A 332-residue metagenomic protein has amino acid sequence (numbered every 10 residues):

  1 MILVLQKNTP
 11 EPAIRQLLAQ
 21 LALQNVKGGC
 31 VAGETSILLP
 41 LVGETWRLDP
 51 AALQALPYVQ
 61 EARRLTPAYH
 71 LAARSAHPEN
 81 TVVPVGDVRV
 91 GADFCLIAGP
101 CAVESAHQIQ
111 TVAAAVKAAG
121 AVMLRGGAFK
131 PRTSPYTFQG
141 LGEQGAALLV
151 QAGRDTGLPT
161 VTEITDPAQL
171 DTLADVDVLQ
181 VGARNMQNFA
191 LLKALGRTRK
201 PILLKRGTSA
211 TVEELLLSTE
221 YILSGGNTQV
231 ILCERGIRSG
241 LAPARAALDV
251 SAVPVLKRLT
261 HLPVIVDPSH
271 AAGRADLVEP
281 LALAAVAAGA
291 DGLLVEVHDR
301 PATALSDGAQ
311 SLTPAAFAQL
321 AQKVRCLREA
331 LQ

Functional and structural regions predicted by a protein language model:
Q6, L141, G157-A168, D177-A190 (+3 more regions): Catalytic beta/alpha-barrel core
P50-L65: Short acidic amphipathic segments
P67-I97, Q322, E329-Q332: N-terminal amphipathic alpha-helix/helix-capping segment at the start of soluble metabolic enzymes
R89, T198-V297: Catalytic alpha/beta core domains of metabolic enzymes, predominantly
F94-P100, V122-G126, T160-T162, L179-V181 (+4 more regions): Hydrophobic faces of well-ordered beta-strands that scaffold small-molecule active sites in alpha/beta enzyme cores
F94-T111, S134-Q139, P159-E163, G182-R184 (+2 more regions): Active-site mouth loops of central-metabolism enzymes
R125-E143, D299-S311: Glycine-rich, proline-tolerant flexible connector loops at the mouths of alpha/beta enzymes
F138-T162, A194-P201, V250-V264, Q310-Q332: Alpha-helix-loop-beta-strand connector modules within alpha/beta enzyme cores
